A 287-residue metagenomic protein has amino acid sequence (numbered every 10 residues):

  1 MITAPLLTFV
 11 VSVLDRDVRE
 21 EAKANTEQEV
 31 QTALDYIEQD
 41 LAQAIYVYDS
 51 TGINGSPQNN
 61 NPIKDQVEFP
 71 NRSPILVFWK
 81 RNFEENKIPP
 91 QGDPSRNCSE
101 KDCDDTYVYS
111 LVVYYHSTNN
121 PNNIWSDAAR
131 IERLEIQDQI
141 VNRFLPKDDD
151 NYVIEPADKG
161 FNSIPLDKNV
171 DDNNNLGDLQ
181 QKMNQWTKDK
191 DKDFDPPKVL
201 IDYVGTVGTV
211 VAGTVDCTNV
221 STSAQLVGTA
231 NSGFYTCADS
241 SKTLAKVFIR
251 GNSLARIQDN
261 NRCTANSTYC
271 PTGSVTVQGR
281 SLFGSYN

Functional and structural regions predicted by a protein language model:
M1-E38, A42: Aliphatic-rich helix starts adjacent to a transmembrane/signal segment
M1-F9, N61, S73-N82: Long, hydrophobic/aromatic-enriched structural stretches that serve as scaffold segments
V11, A42, Y46, F83 (+1 more regions): Residue-level marker of positions within ordered structural domains that often coincide with functionally constrained
V18-N25, G55-K64, D93-K101: Short helix/strand-bridging catalytic loops that position acidic/His residues to coordinate divalent metals and engage
E21, N25, E29, G52 (+4 more regions): A sequence-level detector of short, solvent-exposed, charge-rich linear segments
Q43-F78: Short, glycine/small-hydrophobic-rich surface segments
K80-N287: Intrinsically disordered, low-complexity regions enriched in Pro/Ser/Thr/Gly and acidic residues
